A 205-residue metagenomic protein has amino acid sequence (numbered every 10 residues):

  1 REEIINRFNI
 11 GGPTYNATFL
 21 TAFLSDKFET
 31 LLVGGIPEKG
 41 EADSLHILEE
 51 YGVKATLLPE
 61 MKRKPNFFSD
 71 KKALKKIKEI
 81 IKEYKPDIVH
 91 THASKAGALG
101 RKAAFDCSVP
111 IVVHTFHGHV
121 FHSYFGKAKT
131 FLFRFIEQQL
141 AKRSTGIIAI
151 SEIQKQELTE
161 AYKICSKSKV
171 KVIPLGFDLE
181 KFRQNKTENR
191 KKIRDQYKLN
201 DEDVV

Functional and structural regions predicted by a protein language model:
E2, I88, A104-V120, E137 (+1 more regions): Active-site proximal beta-strand in glycosyltransferases
E2, N200-V205: Conserved donor-binding/catalytic core segment of Leloir-type glycosyltransferases
E3-G11, Y15-S69, I153-K163, K169: N-terminal strand-loop element at the rim of the active site of nucleotide-sugar-dependent glycosyltransferases
D43-I47, R183-L199: A short helix/loop element that forms part of the nucleotide-sugar donor recognition site in Leloir-type
F68-K75, P110-I111, F121-R143, Q156-E160: Nucleotide-sugar donor phosphate/pyrophosphate-binding loop at the beta->alpha transition of glycosyltransferases
I81, K85-P86: Proline-aspartate-enriched helix->loop->beta-strand connector
T91-G97, F116: Short His-centered aromatic/hydrophobic patch
K142-V172, F177-R183: A short, active-site helix/loop in glycosyltransferases that binds the activated sugar's phosphate group
